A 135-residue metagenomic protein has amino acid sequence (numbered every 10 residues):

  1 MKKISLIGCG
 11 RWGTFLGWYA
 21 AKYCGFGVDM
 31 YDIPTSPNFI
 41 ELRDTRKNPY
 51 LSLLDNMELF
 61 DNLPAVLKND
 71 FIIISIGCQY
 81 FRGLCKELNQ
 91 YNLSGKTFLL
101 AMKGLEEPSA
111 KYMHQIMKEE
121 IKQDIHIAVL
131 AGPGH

Functional and structural regions predicted by a protein language model:
M1-D61: NAD(P)+-binding Rossmann beta1-loop-alpha1 motif at the extreme N-terminus of oxidoreductases
L53, P64-L67, F71-H135: Rossmann-like NAD(P)(H) cofactor-binding subdomain of soluble oxidoreductases
